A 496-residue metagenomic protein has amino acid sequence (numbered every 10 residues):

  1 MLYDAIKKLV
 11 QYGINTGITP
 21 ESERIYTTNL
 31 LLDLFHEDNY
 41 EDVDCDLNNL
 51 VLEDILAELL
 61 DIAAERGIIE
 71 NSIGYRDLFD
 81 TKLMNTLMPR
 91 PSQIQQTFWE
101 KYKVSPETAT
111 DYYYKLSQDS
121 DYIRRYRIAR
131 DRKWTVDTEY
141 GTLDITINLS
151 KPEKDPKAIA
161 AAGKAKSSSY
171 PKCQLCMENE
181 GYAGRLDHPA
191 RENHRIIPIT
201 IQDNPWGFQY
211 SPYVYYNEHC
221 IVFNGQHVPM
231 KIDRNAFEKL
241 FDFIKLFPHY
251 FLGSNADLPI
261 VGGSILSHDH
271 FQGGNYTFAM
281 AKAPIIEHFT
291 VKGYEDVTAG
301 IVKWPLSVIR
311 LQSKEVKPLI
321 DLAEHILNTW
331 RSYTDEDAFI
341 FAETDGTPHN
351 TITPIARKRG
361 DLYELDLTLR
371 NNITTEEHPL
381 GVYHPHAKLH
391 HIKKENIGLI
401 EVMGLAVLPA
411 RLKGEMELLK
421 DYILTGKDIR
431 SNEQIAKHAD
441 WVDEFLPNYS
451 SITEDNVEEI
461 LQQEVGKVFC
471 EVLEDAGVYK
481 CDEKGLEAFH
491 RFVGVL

Functional and structural regions predicted by a protein language model:
M1-V222, Q226-P229, K303-P305, L319-A323 (+2 more regions): Active-site microenvironments that recognize anionic phosphate/pyrophosphate groups
E192-I197, H227-L252: Helical scaffold of the NTase/Pol beta-like nucleotidyltransferase catalytic core
W206-S211, A236, L240-I244, T290-V297: Structured alpha-helical segments in the cores of large, soluble enzyme domains
I244, P248-S264, G273-H325, R331-T334: Catalytic or ion-translocation cores adjacent to nucleophile or general acid/base/metal-coordination motifs in diverse
P259-S267, D345-T351: Beta-rich nucleic-acid/ligand-interaction surfaces
